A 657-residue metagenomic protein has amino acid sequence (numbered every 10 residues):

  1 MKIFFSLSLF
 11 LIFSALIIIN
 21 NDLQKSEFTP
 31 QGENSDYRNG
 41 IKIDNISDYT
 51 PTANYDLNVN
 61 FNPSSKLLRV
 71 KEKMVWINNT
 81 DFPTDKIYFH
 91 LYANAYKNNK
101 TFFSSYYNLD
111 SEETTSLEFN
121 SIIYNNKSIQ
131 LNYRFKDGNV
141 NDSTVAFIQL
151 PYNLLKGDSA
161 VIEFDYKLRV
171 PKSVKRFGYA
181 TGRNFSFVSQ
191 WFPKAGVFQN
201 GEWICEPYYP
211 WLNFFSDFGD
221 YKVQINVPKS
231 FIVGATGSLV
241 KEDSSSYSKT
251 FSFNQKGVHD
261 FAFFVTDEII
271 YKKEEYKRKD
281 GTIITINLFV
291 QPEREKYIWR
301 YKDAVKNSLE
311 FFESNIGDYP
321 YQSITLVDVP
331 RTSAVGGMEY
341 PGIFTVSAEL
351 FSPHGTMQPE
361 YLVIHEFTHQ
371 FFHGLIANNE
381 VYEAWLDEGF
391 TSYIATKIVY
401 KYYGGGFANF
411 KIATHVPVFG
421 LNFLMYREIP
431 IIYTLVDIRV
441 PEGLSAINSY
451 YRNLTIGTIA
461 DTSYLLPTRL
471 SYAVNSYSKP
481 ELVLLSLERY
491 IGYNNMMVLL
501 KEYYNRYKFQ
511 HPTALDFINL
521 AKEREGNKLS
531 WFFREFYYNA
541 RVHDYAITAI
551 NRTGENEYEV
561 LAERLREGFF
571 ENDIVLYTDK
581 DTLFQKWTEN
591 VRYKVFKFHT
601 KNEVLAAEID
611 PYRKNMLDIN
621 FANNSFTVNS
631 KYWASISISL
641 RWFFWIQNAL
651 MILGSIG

Functional and structural regions predicted by a protein language model:
A15-R69, G182, S530-W531, E535: N-terminal, polar/Ser/Thr-rich
S26, L67, I77, Y107-N184 (+3 more regions): A surface-exposed beta-strand-loop module
G32, F253, L288-A562: Hydrophobic alpha-helical and helix-loop surface patches within well-folded domains that function as non-catalytic
K86-I129, S230, Y577-T582: Solvent-exposed beta-hairpin/edge-strand motifs
E112-T115, V161-E268, D610, Q647-I656: Extended, low-hydrophobicity, Ser/Thr/Pro/Gly-biased non-transmembrane segments
S143, S159, S244, E268 (+2 more regions): Coil residues (strongly favoring Ser/Thr
A235, L529-S530, H543-Y545, I550-Y612: Beta-strand-rich binding/interaction modules
A549, L605-G657: Extracellular/periplasmic ectodomains of large secreted or surface enzymes and adhesion receptors
